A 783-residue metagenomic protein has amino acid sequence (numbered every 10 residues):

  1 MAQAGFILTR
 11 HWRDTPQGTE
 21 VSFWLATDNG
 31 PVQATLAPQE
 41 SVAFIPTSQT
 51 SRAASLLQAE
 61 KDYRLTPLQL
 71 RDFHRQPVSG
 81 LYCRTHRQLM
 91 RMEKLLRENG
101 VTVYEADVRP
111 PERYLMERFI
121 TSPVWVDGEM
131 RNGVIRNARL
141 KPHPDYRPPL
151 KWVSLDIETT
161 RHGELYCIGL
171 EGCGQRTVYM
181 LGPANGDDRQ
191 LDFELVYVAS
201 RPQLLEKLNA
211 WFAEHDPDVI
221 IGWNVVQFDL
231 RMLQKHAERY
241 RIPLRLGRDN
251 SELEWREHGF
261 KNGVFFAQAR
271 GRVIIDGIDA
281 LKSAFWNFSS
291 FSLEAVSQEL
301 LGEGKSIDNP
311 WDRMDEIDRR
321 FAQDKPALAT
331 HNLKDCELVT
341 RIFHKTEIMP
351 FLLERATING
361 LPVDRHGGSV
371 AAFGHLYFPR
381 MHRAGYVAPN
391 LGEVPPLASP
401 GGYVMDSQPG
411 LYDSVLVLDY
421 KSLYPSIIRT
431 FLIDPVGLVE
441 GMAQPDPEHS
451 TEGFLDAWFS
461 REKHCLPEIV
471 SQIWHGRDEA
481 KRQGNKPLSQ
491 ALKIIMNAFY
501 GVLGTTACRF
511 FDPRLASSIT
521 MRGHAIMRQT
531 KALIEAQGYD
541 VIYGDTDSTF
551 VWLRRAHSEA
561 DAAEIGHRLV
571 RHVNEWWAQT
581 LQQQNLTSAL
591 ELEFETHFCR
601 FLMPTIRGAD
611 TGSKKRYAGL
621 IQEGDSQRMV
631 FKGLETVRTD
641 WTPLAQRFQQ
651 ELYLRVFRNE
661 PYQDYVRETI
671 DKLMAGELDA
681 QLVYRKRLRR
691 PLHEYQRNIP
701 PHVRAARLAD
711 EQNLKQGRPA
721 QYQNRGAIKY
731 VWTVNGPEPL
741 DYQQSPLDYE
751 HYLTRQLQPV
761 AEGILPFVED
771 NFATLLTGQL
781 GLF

Functional and structural regions predicted by a protein language model:
M1-D216, L333-T357, L361-G401, Q408-Y412 (+4 more regions): DnaQ-like (DEDDh/DEDDy) 3′-5′ exonuclease domain used for proofreading and 3′-end trimming on nucleic acids
R13, Q17-T27, P31, M349 (+8 more regions): DNA-dependent DNA polymerase catalytic subunits
L155, R189-E194, E214-D218, I278-D279 (+6 more regions): Glycine- and acidic
D188-L195, A199, D216, I220 (+2 more regions): Active-site-proximal helix-loop-helix substrate-binding element of RNase H-like nuclease domains
L208-M232: Proline-aspartate-enriched helix->loop->beta-strand connector
I307-D312, K493, G501-A507, D540-F550: Core alpha/beta catalytic barrel or barrel-like domain that forms the active/cofactor pocket in diverse metabolic
N332-T346, I473, L492, F499 (+2 more regions): Short amphipathic alpha-helical coiled-coil/interface segments
